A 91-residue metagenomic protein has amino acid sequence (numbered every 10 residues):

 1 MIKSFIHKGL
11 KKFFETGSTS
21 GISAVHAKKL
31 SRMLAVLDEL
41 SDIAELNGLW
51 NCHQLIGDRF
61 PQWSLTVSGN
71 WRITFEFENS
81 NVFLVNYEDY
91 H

Functional and structural regions predicted by a protein language model:
M1-V67, E78-H91: Basic, Lys/Arg-enriched alpha-helical interface segments
W71-I73: Histidine-centered metal-chelating micro-motifs
